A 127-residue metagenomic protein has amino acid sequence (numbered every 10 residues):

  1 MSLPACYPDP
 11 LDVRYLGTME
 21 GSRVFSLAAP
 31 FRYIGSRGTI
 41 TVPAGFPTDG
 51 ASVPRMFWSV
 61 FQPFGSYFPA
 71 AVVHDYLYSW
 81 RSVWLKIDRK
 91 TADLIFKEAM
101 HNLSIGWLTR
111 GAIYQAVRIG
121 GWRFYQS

Functional and structural regions predicted by a protein language model:
M1-S127: Extended terminal accessory/targeting regions
